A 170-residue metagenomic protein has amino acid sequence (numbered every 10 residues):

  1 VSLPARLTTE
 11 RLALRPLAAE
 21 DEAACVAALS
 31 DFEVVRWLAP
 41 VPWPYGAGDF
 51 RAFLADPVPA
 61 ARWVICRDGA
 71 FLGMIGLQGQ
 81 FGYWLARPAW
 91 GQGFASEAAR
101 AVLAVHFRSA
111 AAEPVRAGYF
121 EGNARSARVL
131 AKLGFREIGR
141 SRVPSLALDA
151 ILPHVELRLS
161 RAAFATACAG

Functional and structural regions predicted by a protein language model:
V1-R36, A60-G170: Acyl-donor (CoA/ACP) binding surface of acyl/acetyltransferases
E33-A55: Conserved GNAT-fold acetyl-CoA-binding loop/helix
